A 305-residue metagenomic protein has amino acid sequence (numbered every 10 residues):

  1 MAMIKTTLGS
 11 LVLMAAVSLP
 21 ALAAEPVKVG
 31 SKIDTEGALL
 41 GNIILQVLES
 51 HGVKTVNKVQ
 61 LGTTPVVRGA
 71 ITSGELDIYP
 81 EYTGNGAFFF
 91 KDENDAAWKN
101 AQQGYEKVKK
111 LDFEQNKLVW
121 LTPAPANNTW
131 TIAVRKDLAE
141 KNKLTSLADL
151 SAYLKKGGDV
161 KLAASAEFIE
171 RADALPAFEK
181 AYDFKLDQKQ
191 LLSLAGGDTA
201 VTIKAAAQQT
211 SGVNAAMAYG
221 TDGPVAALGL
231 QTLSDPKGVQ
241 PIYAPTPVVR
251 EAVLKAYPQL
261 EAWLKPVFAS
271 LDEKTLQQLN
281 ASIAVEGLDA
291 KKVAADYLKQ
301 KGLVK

Functional and structural regions predicted by a protein language model:
M1-L11: Bacterial N-terminal signal peptides that target proteins for export
L19-A23: Sec/Tat signal peptide C-region and signal peptidase I cleavage site
P26-I44, V59-T63, E167-E170: Extracytoplasmic "Venus flytrap"
T35, K58-G69, A166, D187-K204: Short helix-initiation/N-cap motifs at beta->coil->alpha
T35-K54, P176, K180-Y182: Short, polar/charged alpha-helical segment
V47, P65-L76, D92, A181 (+1 more regions): Short helices/loops that flank or line small-molecule/ion binding pockets
T55-E93: Glycine/small-residue-rich interface belts in oligomeric ring/scaffold proteins and their assembly partners
T83-P176, K180-F184, Q188, L194-G197 (+5 more regions): Contiguous mixed-secondary-structure segments that line small-molecule binding/active-site clefts of soluble domains
